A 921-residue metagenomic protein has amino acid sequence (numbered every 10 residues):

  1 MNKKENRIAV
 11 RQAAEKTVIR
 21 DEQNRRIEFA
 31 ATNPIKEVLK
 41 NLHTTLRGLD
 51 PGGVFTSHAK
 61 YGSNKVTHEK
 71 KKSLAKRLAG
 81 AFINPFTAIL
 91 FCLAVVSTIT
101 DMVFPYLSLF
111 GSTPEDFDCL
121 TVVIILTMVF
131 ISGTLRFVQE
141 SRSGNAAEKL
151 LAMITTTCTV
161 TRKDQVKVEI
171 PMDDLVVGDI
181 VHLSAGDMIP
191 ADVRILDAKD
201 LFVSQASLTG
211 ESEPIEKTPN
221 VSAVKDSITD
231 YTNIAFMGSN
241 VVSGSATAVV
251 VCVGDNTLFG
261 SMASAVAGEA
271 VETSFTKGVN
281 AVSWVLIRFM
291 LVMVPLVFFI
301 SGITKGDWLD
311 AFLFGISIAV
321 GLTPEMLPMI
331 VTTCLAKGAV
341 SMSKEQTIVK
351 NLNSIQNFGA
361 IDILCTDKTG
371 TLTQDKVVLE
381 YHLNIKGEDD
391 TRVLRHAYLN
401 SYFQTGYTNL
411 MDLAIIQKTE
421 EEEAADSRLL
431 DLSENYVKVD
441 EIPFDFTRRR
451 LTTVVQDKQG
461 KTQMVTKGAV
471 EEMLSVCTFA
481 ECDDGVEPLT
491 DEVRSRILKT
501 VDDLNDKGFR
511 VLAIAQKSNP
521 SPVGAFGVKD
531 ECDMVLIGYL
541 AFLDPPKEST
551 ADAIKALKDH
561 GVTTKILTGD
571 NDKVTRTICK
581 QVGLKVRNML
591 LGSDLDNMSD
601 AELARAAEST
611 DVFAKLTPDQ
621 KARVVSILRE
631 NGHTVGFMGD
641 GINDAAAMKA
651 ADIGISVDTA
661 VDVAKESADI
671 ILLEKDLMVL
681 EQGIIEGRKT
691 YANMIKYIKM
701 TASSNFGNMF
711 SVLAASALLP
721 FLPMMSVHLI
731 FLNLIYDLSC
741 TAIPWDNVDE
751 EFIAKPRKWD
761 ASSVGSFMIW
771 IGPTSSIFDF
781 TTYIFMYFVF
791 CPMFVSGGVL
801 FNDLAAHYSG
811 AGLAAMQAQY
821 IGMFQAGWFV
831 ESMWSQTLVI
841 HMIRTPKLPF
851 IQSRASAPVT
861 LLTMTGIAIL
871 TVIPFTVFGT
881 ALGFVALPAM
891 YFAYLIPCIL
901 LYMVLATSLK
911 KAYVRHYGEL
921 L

Functional and structural regions predicted by a protein language model:
M1-K167, D173-V176, V181-I189, R194-F202 (+5 more regions): Non-lumenal N-terminal regulatory segments of integral membrane proteins
S63-V95, G144, T159, Q165-K167 (+9 more regions): Soluble-to-membrane junctions at the N-terminal ends of transmembrane alpha-helices in multi-pass ion-transporting
I83-S108, I125-G133, T155-T156, W284-G302 (+7 more regions): Alpha-helical transmembrane segments of multi-pass membrane proteins, especially the membrane-embedded transport
C92-I124, V285-T323, A336, V340-Q346 (+5 more regions): Helix-interface capping motifs at the ends of transmembrane segments in multi-pass membrane proteins
E115-D116, T121-T155, R162, A270-T366 (+5 more regions): Hydrophobic alpha-helical transmembrane segments
F202, L208, P219, Q374-H396 (+4 more regions): Basic, amphipathic juxtamembrane/active-site segments that coordinate anionic phosphate or diphosphate groups
I234-V242, N357-V535, F542, K555 (+6 more regions): Cytosolic catalytic regions of ATP/NTP-dependent phosphoryl-transfer enzymes
V297, P328, K337, V582 (+3 more regions): Membrane-embedded transport module
